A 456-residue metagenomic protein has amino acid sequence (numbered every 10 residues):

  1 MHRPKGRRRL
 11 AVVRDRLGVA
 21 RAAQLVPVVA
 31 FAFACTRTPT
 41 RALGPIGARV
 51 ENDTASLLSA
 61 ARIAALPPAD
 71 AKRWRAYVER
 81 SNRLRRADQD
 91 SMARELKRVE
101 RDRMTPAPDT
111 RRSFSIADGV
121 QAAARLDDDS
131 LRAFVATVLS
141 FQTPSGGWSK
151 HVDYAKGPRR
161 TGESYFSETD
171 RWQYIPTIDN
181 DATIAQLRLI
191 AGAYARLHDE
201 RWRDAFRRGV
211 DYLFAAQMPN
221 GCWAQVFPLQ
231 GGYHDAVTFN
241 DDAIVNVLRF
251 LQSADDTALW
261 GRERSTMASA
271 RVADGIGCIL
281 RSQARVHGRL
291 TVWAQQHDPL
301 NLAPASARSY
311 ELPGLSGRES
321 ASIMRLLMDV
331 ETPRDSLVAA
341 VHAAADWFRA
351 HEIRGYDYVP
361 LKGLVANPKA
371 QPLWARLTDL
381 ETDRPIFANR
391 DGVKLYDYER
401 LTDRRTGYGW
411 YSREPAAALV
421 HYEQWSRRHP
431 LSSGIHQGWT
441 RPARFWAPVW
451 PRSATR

Functional and structural regions predicted by a protein language model:
M1-V19: N-terminal secretory signal peptides that target proteins for export/translocation
L43-D128, S253-D274, L300-A307, E311 (+1 more regions): Terminal, non-catalytic domain-edge segments
S91-S115, G157-T177, F227: Aromatic- and acidic-residue-enriched carbohydrate-binding clefts of CAZyme catalytic domains
G119-A122, D128-I184: N-terminal carbohydrate-binding/catalytic regions of secreted carbohydrate-active enzymes
F134-G147, A205-C222, A270-G288, A340-D357: Long, well-ordered core segments of solenoidal/helical folds
P158-I178, C222-F239, W260, L300-L312: A cross-kingdom feature marking solvent-exposed beta-strand/loop segments within repeated, beta-rich binding/scaffold
R203-V210, F214, F227, G231-Q283 (+1 more regions): Eukaryote-skewed repeat-based solenoidal scaffolds used as protein-protein interaction platforms, primarily
